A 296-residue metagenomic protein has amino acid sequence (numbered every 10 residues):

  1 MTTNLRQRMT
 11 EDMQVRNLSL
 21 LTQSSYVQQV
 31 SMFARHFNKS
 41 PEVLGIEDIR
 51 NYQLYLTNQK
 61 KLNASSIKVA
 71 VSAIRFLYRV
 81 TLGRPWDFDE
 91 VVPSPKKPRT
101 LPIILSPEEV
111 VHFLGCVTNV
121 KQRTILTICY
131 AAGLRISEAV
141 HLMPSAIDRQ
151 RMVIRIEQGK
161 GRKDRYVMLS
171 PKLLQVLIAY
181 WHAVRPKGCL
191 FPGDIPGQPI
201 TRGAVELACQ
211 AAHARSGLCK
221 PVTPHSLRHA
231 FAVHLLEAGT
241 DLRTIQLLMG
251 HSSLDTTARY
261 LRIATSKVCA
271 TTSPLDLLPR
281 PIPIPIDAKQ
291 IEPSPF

Functional and structural regions predicted by a protein language model:
M1-F296: Conserved catalytic core of the tyrosine transesterase superfamily
